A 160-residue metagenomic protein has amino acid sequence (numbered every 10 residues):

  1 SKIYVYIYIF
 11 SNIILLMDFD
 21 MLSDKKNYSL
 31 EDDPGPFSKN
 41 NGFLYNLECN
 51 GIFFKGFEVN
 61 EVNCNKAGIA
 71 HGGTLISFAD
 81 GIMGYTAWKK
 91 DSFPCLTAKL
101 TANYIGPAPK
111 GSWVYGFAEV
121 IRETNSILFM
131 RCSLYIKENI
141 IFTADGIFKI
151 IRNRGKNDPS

Functional and structural regions predicted by a protein language model:
K2-F10: Compositionally biased low-complexity segments enriched in histidine and/or tyrosine
L16-S160: Terminal targeting signals and extreme-terminal segments of soluble enzymes
